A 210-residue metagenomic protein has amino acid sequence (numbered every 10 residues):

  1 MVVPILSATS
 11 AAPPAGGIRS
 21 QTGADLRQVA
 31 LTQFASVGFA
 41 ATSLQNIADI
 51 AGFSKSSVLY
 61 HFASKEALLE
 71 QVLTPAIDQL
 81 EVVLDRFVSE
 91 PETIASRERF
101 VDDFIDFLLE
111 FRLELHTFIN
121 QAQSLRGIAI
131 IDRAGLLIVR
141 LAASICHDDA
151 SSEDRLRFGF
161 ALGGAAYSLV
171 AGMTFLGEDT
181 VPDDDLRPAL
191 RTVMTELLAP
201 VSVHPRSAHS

Functional and structural regions predicted by a protein language model:
M1-Q21, F175-G177, V203-S210: N-terminal intrinsically disordered/low-complexity leader segments
D25, V29, Q33-A67, Q71: Helix-turn-helix
Q71, V82-E114: Hydrophobic alpha-helical connector segments
V72, A76, L80, R133-L137 (+1 more regions): Hydrophobic/aromatic residues within well-ordered alpha-helical segments
L115-H116, G127-G135, I145-S210: Hydrophobic/aromatic-rich alpha-helical bundle segments in the mid-to-C-terminal region
F118-S124: Short linear capping/connector segments at secondary-structure termini
